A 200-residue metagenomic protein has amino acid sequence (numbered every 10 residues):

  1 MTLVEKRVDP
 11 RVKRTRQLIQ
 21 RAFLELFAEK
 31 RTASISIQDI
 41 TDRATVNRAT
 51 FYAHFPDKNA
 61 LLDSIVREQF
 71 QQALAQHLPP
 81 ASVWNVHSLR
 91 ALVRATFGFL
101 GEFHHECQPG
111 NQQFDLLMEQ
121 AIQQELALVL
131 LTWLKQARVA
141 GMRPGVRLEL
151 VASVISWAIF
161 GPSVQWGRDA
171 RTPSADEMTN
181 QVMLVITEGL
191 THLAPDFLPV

Functional and structural regions predicted by a protein language model:
M1-K13, G141, A194-V200: N-terminal intrinsically disordered/low-complexity leader segments
L3, K13-I37: Short, amphipathic alpha-helix enriched in basic
I19, F23, F55, L62 (+1 more regions): DNA major-groove recognition helix of helix-turn-helix
L26-A60: Helix-turn-helix
S36-I37, I65-L74: Short, basic, alpha-helical segments at the C-terminal edge of helix-turn-helix-like DNA-binding modules
H77-E106, E119: Hydrophobic alpha-helical connector segments
A91-R94, F114-A140, V146-G161, L184-T187 (+1 more regions): Amphipathic alpha-helical packing segments from all-alpha helical-bundle domains
A175-V200: Short terminal or interdomain "cap/linker" segment that borders an active site or interface and mediates
